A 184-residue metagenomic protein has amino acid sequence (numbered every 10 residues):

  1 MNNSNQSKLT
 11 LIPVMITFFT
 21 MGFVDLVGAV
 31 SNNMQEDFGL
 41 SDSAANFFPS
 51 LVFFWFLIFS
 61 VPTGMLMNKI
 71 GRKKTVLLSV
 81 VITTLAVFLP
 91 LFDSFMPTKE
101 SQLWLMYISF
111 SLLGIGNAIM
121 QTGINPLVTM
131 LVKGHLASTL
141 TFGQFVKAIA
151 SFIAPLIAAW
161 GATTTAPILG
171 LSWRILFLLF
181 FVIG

Functional and structural regions predicted by a protein language model:
L9-L40, N125: Extracytoplasmic
G39-N46, T141: Small-residue hotspots at the loop-to-helix junctions and early N-terminal turns of transmembrane alpha-helices
F47-M65: Central cavity-lining transmembrane alpha-helices of secondary-active solute carriers, predominantly the Major
F59-R72, A162: Helix-to-loop junctions at the C-terminal end of transmembrane segments in multipass secondary transporters
V81-K99: C-terminal ends and interior cores of transmembrane alpha-helices in multi-pass membrane transporters/permeases
L103, S109-F145: Cytoplasmic helix-loop-helix junction between adjacent transmembrane helices in 12-TM secondary transporters
F142-G184: Helix-loop-helix hairpin linking two adjacent transmembrane segments in secondary transporters
